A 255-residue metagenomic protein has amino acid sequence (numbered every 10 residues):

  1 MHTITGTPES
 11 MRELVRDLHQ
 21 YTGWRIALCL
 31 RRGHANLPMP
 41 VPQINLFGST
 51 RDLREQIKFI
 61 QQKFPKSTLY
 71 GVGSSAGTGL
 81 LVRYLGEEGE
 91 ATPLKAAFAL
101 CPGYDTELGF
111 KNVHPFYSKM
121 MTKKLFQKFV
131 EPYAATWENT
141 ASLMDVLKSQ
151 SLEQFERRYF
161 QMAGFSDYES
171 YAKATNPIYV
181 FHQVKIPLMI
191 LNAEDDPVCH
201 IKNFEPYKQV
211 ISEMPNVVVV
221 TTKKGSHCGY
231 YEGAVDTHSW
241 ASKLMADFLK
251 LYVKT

Functional and structural regions predicted by a protein language model:
M1-P40, E55, F59, F204: Short, surface-exposed "cap/lid" segments of acyl-processing enzymes
L30-H34, G103, G225: Short beta-to-alpha linker loops that shape the active-site pocket of alpha/beta-hydrolase fold enzymes
Q43-F64: Alpha/beta-hydrolase active-site loop
Q62-G164: Alpha/beta-hydrolase-fold enzymes
R158-V180, I186: Active-site nucleophile elbow and catalytic-triad environment of alpha/beta-hydrolase enzymes
V184, I190-N192, D196: Short beta-strand/loop motif that positions the catalytic acidic residue of the alpha/beta-hydrolase fold
H200-V217: Conserved loop-alpha-helix segment in the C-terminal half of the alpha/beta-hydrolase fold that carries the catalytic
V219, G225-H238: Catalytic histidine-centered segment of alpha/beta-hydrolase-like enzymes
